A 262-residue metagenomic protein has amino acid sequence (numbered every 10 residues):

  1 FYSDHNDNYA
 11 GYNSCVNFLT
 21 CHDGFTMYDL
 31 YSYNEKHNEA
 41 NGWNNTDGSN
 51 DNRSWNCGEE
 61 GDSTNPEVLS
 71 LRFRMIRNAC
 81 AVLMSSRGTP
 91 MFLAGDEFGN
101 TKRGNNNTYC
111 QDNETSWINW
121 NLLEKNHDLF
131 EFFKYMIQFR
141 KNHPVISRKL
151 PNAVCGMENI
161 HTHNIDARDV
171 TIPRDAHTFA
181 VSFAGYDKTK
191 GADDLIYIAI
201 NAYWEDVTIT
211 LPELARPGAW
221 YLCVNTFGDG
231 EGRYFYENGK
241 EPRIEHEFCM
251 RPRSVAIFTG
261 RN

Functional and structural regions predicted by a protein language model:
F1-A94, F98, Y109-Q111, P144 (+3 more regions): Conserved alpha/beta catalytic core and glycan-binding cleft of carbohydrate-active enzymes
F1-Y12, F98-Y135, P212-E213: Active-site-proximal helices and loops of the catalytic beta/alpha 8
H22, M136, R253: A residue-level signal for conserved active-site and pocket-lining positions in enzyme catalytic cores
Y28-N34, E39, G104-N105, I209-L211 (+2 more regions): Short conserved micro-motifs at the rims of enzyme active sites and ligand-binding pockets
I118, M136-I137, E205-G239: C-terminal accessory region downstream of the catalytic core in glycan-modifying enzymes
E124-I160: Catalytic cores of secreted or luminal carbohydrate-active enzymes
H163-P212: Carbohydrate-binding surface patches
N238-N262: C-terminal beta-strand-rich structural cap/linker in extracellular carbohydrate-active enzymes
